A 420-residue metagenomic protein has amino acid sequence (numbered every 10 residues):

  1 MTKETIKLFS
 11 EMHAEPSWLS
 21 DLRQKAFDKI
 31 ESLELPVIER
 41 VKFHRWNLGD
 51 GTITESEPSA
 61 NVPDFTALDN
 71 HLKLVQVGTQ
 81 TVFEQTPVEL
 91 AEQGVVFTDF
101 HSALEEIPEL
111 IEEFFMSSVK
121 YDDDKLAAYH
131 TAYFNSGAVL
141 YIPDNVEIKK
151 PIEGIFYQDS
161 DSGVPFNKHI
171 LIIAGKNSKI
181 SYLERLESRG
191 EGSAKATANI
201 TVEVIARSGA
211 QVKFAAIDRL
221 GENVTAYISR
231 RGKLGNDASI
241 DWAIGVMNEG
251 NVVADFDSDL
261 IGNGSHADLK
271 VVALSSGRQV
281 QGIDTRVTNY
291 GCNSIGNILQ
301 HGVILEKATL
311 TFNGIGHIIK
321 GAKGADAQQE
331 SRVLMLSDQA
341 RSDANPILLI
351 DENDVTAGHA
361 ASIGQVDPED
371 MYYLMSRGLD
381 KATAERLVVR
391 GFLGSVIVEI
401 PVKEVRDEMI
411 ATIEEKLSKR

Functional and structural regions predicted by a protein language model:
M1-A128, L299, L305: N-terminal amphipathic, basic helical "cap/leader" segment at the start of enzyme domains
V96-L379, L393, I397-R420: Conserved beta-strand/loop scaffold segments within soluble protein domains that form the structured core and edges
R390: Short, conserved phosphate-binding/catalytic loop or strand-edge motifs used in phosphoryl-/nucleotidyl-transfer
